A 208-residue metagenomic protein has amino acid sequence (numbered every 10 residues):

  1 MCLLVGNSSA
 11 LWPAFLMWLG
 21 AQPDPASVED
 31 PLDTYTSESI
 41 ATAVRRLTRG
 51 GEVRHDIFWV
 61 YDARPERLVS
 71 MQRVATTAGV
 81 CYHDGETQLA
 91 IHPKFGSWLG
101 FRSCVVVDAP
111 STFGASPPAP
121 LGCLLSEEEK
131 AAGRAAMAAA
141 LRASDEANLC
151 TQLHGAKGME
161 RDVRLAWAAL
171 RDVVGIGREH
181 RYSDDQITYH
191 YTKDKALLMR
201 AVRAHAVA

Functional and structural regions predicted by a protein language model:
M1-A208: Auxiliary alpha/beta "docking" domains used to position bulky ligands
